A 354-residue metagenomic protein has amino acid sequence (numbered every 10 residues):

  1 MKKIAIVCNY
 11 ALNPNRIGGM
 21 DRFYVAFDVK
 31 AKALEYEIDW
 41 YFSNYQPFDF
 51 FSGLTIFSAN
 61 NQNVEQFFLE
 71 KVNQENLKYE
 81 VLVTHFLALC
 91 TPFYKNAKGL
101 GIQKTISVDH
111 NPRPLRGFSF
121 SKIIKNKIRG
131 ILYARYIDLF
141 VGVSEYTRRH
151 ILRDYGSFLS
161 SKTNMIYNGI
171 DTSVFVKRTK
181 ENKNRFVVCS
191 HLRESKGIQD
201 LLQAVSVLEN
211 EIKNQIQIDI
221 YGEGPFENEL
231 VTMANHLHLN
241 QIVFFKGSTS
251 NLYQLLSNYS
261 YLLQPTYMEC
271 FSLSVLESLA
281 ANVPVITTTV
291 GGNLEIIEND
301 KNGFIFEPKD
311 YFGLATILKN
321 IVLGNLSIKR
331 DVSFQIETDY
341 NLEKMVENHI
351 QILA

Functional and structural regions predicted by a protein language model:
G18-A26, N184, V188-V207, P225-V231 (+1 more regions): A conserved mid-protein helix/loop that constitutes part of the nucleotide-sugar donor-binding site
V29, I123-F140, S157-F158: Membrane-proximal helix-turn-helix segments that form the acceptor-binding/catalytic region of lipid-linked
T84-C90, D109: Short His-centered aromatic/hydrophobic patch
R135-T163, I170-V174: A short, active-site helix/loop in glycosyltransferases that binds the activated sugar's phosphate group
V231-G247: Nucleotide-activated donor-binding/catalytic signature segment of Leloir-type glycosyltransferases, i.e., the conserved
S248, Y267: Aromatic "clamp/platform" in nucleotide-sugar-dependent glycosyltransferases that forms part of the donor/acceptor
P284-T287: Short hydrophobic beta-strand element within catalytic cores of glycosyltransferases and related nucleotide-activated
N299-D300, F304-Y311, N320-N325: Conserved acidic donor-binding segment of nucleotide-sugar-dependent glycosyltransferases
